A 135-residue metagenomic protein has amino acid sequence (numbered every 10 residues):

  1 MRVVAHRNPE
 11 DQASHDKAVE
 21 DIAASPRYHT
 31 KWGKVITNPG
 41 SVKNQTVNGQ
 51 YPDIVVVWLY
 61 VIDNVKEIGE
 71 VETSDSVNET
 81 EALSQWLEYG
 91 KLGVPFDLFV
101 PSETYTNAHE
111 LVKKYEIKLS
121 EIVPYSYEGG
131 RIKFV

Functional and structural regions predicted by a protein language model:
M1-K66, G129-F134: Active-site metal-binding core of divalent-cation-utilizing nuclease and nuclease-like domains
Y28, Y51, Y60, Y89 (+3 more regions): Sequence-level detector for tyrosine residue identity
T37, S41, A108-H109, Y115 (+1 more regions): A sequence-level detector of short, solvent-exposed, charge-rich linear segments
N64-I68, T73-I122: Catalytic cores of nucleic-acid endonucleases
K113, F134-V135: Mixed-charge intrinsically disordered linker/loop segments at interdomain junctions
K118-I132: Charged, structured surface patches that assemble and position nucleic-acid processing machinery
